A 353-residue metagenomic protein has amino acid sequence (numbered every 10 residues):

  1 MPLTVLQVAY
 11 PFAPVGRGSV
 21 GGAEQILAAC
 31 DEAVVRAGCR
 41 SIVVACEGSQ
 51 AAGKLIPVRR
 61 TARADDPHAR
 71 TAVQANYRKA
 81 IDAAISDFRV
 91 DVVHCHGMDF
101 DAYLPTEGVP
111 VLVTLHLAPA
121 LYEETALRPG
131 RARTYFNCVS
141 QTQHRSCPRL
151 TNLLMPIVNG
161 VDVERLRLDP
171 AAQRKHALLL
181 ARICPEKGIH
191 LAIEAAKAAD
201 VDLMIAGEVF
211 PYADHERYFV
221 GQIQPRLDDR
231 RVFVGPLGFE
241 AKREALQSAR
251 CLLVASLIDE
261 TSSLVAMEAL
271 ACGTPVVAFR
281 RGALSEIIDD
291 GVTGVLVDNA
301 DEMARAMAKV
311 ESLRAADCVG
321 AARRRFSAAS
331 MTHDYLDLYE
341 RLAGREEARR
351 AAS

Functional and structural regions predicted by a protein language model:
M1-S353: Catalytic cores of nucleotide-sugar-dependent glycosyltransferases that transfer UDP/GDP/TDP-activated
